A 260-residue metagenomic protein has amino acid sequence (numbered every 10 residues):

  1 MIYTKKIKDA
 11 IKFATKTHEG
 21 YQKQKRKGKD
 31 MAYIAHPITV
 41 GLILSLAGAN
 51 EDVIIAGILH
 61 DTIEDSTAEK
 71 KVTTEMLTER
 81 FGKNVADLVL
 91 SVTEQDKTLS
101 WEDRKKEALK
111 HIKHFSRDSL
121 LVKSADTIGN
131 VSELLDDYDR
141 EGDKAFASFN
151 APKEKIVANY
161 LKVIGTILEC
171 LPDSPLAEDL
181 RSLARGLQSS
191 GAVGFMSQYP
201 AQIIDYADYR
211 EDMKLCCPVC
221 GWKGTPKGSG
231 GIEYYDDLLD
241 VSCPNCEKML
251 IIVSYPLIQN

Functional and structural regions predicted by a protein language model:
M1-Y199: Active-site helical microenvironments for divalent-metal-assisted chemistry
H18-G20, D212, K223-T225: Generic short beta-strand segments
G41, G224-P226, N245: Small side chains
S197-D205, K223-G230: Short Cys/His-rich Zn2+-coordinating modules
D212-K214, D240: Residues immediately within or flanking Cys/His clusters that coordinate Zn2+ in small zinc-binding modules
C217-C220, C243-C246: Short cysteine-rich clusters marking metal-coordination/redox-active sites
S229-D240: Short linker/helix segments within small regulatory modules
N245-N260: Short metal-binding segments enriched for Cys and/or His
